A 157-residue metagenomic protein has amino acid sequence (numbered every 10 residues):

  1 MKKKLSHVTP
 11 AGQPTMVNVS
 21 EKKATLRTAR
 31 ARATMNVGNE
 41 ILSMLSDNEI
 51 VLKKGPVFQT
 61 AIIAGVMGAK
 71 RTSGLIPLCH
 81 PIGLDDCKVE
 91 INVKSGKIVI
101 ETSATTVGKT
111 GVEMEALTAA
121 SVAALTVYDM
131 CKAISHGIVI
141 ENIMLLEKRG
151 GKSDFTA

Functional and structural regions predicted by a protein language model:
M1-H80, L84-A157: C-terminal binding/interaction regions
